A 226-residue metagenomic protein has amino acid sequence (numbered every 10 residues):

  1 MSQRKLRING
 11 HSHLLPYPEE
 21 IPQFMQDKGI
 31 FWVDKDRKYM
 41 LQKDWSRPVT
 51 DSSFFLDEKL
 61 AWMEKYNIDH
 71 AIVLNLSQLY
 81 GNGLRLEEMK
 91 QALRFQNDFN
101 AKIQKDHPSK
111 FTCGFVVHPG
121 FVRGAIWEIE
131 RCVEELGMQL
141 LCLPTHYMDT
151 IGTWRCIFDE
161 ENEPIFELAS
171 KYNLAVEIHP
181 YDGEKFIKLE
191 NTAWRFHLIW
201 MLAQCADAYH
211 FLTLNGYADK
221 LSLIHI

Functional and structural regions predicted by a protein language model:
M1-H225: Helix-coil boundary/capping segments in enzymes
